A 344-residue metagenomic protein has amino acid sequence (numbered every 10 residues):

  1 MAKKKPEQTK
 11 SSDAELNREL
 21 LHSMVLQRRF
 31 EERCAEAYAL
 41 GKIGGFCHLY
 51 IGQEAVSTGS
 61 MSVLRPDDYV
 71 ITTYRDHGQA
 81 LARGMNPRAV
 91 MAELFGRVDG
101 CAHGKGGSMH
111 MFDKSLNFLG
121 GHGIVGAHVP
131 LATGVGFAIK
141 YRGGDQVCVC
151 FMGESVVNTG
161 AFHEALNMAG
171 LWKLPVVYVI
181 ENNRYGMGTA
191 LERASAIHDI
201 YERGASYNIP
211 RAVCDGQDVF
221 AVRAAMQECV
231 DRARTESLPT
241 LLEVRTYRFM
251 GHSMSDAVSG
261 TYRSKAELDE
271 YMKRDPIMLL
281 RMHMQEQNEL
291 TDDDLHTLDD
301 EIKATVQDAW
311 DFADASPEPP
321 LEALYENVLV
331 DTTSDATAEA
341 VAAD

Functional and structural regions predicted by a protein language model:
M1-V56, M250-H252, A257-T261, K265-D344: Conserved acidic/glycine
N17-E19, V63-R65, G104, I124 (+2 more regions): A generic structural signal for short, non-catalytic loop/turn and secondary-structure boundary residues
V25, G41-G44, N86, G104-G106 (+8 more regions): Residue-level signal for pocket-adjacent positions within structured domains
E32-E36, L40-W172, A190-A196, Y201 (+1 more regions): Cofactor-binding active-site loop characterized by glycine-rich and histidine/acidic residues
Y74, V244-R248, V328: A general secondary-structure junction signal
A80-A82, G188, H252, A323: Short acidic, gly/pro-rich beta-turn/loop elements at beta-sheet edges and active-site/ligand-binding grooves
F118-A315: Glycine-rich ThDP/TPP pyrophosphate-binding loop and its adjacent helix/strand module within ThDP-dependent enzymes
